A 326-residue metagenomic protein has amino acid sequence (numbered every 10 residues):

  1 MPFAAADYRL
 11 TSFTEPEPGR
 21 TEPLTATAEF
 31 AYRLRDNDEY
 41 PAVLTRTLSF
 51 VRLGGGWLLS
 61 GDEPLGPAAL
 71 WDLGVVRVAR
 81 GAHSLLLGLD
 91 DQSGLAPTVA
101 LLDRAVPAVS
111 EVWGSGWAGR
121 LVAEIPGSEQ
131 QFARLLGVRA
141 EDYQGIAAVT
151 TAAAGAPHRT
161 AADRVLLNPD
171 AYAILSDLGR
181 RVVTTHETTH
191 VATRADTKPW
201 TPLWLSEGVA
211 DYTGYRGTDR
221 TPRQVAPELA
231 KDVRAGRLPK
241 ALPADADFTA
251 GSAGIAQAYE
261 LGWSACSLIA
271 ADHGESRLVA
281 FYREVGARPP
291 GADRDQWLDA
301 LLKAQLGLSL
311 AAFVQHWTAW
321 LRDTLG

Functional and structural regions predicted by a protein language model:
P2-Y40, A171-A173: Surface-exposed, charged secondary-structure patches
T14, A28-Y32, E63-L65, D90-Q92 (+3 more regions): A mature extracytoplasmic/lumenal domain signature
E15-L24, V51-G55, A271-S276: A short, structured loop/turn motif at beta-sheet edges
T21-T25, V43-T45, G54, L73 (+4 more regions): Extracytoplasmic
Y32-V75: Short beta-strand edge/turn micro-motifs at domain boundaries
V78-P202, K231, R294-W297: Juxtacatalytic substrate-recognition/specificity segment
T151-H158, A162, L178-G179, V183 (+1 more regions): Acidic/His/Gly-enriched intrinsically disordered linker/tail segments that often contain short helix/coil "MoRF-like"
